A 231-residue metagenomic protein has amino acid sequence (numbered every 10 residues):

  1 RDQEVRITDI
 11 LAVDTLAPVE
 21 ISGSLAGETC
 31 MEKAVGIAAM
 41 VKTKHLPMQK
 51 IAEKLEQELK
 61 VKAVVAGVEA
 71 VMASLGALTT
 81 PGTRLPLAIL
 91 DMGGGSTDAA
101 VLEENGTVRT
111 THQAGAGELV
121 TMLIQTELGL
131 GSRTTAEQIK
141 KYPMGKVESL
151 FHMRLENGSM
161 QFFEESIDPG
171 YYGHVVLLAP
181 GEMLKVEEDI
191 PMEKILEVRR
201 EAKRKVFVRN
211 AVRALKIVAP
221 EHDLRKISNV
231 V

Functional and structural regions predicted by a protein language model:
R1, G106-E148: Glycine-rich phosphate-binding loop plus the immediately following alpha-helix
R1-L85, V147-S149, N157-K205, V218-V231: Nucleotide/phosphate-binding catalytic cleft detector across ATP-hydrolyzing and phosphate-transferring enzymes
L75-G76, D98-A100, T110, M122: Short helix/loop capping segments that flank catalytic or ligand/cofactor-binding pockets
P81-V108: Gly/Thr-rich phosphate-binding beta-strand-loop-beta motif of the actin/hexokinase/Hsp70
I89-T97, A114-E118, V231: A short acidic Gly-Thr/Ser loop motif
D91, I124, R199: Residue-level signature of catalytic and energy-coupling elements of molecular machines, predominantly ATP/GTP-dependent
R154: Phosphate-facing sequence motifs and polybasic nucleic-acid/acidic-lipid-binding regions
R209-V218: Short, well-ordered amphipathic alpha-helical segments that serve as non-catalytic structural scaffolds within diverse
